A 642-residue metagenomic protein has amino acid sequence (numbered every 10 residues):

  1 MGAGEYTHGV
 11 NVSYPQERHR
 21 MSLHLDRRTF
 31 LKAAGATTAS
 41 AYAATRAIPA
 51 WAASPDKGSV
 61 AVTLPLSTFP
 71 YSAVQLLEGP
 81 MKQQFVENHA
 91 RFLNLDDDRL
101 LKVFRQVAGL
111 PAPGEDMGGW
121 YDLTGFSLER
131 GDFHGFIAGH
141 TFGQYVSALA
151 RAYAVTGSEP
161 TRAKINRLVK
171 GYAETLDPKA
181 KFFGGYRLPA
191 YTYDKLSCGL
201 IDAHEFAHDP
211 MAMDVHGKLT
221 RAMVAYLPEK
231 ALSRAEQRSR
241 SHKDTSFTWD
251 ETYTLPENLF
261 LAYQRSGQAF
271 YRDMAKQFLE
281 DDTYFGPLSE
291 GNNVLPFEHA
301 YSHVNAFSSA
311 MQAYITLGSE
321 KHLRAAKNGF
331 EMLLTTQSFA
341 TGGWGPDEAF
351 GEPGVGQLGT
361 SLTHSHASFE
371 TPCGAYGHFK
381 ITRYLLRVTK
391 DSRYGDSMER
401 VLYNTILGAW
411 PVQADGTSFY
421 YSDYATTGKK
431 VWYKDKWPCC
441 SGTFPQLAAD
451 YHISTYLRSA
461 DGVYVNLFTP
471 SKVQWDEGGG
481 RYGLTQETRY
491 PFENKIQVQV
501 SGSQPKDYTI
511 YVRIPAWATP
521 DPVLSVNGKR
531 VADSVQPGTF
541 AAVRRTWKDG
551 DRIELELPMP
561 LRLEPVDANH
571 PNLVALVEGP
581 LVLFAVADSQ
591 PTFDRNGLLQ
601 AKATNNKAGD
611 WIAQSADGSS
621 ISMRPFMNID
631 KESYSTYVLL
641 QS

Functional and structural regions predicted by a protein language model:
G2-L25: Secretory targeting signals
H19-T38: N-terminal secretory signal peptides and thylakoid transit peptides that target proteins across membranes
S54-T141, E159-F182, G217-K218, K276: Low-complexity, Ser/Thr/Pro/Gly-enriched N-terminal "stalk/linker" regions
M117-G135, G143, A152-Q277: Extended ligand-binding groove/face enriched in aromatic
H134-A154, L188-E205, F247-Q264, E298-I315 (+3 more regions): Well-ordered alpha-helical segments within folded domains of soluble proteins
A262-F285, H303, F307-T341, A375-G377 (+3 more regions): Active-site neighborhood of glycoside hydrolase catalytic domains
A275, A326, S392-V500, V526 (+4 more regions): C-terminal beta-rich recognition modules with glycine/proline-rich loops and embedded aromatic residues
P287, H299, S338-G351, G356-A375: Catalytic cores of eukaryotic secretory-pathway lumenal/extracellular enzymes that build and remodel glycoconjugates
